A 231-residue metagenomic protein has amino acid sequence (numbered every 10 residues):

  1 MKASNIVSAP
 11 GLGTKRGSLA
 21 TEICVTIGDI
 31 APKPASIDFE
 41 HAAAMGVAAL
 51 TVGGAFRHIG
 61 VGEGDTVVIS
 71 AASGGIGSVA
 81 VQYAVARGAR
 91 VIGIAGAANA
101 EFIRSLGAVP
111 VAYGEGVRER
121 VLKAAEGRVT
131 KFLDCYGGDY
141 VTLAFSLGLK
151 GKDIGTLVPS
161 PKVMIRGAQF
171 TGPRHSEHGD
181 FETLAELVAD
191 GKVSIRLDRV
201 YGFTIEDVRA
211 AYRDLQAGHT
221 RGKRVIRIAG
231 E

Functional and structural regions predicted by a protein language model:
M1-E231: Terminal helix/beta-alpha structural elements that buttress the NAD(P)+-binding lobe
